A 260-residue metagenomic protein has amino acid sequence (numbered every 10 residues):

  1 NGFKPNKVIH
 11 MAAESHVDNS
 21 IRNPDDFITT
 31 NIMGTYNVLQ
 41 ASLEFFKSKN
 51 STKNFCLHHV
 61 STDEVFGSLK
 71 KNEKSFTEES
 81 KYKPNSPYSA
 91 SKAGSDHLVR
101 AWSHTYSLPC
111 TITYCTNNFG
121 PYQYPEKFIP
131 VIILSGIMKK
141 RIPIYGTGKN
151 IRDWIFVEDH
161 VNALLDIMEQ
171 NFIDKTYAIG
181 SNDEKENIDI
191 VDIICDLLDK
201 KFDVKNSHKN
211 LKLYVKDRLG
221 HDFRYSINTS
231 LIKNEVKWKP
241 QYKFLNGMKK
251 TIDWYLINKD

Functional and structural regions predicted by a protein language model:
N1-N118, L164, N187, K250 (+1 more regions): N-terminal Rossmann-like NAD(P)+-binding domain of SDR-like oxidoreductases, especially those catalyzing
I21, S51, I112, Q123-E126 (+3 more regions): Non-catalytic, surface-exposed connector residues within folded enzymatic/regulatory domains
R22, T30, T52, S68 (+6 more regions): A generic fold-level signal
S68-L69, P121-Y122, E235: Residues that scaffold the ATP/ADP-binding catalytic core of kinase and kinase-like folds
N72-K74, P125-I133: A glycine/serine/threonine-rich, flexible loop-to-helix segment that serves as the NAD(P) cofactor-binding "lid"
P130, G136-D260: C-terminal substrate-binding subdomain of Rossmann-fold SDR/epimerase-dehydratase oxidoreductases
